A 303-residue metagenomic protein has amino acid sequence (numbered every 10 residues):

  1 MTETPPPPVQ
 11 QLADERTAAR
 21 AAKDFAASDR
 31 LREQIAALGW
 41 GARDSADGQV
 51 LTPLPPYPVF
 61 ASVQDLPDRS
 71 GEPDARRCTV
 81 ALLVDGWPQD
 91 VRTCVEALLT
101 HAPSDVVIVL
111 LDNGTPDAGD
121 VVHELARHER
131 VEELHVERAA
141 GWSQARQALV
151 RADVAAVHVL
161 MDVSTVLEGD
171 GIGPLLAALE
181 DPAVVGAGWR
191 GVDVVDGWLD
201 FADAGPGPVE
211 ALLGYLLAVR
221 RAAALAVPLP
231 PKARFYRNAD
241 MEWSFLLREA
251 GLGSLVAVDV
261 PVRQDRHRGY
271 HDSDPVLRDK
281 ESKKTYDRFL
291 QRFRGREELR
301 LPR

Functional and structural regions predicted by a protein language model:
V63-A75, V185-G188, D193, P206-G207 (+3 more regions): C-terminal, non-catalytic tails of nucleotide-sugar-dependent glycosyltransferases
E96-D105: Short, acidic, metal-binding catalytic loop of nucleotide-sugar glycosyltransferases
D112-V121: A conserved acidic beta->alpha catalytic loop
V136-D153: Glycine-rich, basic loop-to-helix element that forms the pyrophosphate-binding segment of sugar-nucleotide handling
A155-V166: Short beta-strand-to-loop acidic/aromatic patch adjacent to the donor-nucleotide binding site
G169-D200: Conserved donor NDP-sugar-binding/catalytic core segment of glycosyltransferases
D200-A222, Y236: A recurrent flexible, glycine/aromatic-enriched loop bordering the glycosyltransferase active site that acts as
G214, A226-V256, V260-V262: Donor nucleotide-sugar recognition loop
